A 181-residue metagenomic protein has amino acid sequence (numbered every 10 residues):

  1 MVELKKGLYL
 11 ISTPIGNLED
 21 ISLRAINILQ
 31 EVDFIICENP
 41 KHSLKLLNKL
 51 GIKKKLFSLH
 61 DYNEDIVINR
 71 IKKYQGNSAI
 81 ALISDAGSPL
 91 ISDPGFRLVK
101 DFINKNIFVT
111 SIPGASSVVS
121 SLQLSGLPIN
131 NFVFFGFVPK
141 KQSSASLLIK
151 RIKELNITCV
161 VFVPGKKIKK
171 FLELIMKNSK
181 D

Functional and structural regions predicted by a protein language model:
M1-Y62: Glycine-rich, flexible N-terminal cofactor/catalytic loop recognition
V2-K6, V119-D181: Beta-strand/loop-alpha-helix module characteristic of Rossmann-like adenine-cofactor folds
I15-L18, D85-P89, G165-K167: Short glycine-rich anion-binding loops that position phosphate/pyrophosphate groups of nucleotides and phosphorylated
L29-I35, I107-V109, T158-C159: Short active-site oxyanion
K41-S43, S117, K167: Alpha-helix capping/helix-boundary segments
F57-D65, F137-Q142: Conserved helicase motor
I68-G76: Short amphipathic alpha-helix with an adjacent loop that forms part of the alpha/beta core around
G76-F135: Short glycine-cluster motifs
